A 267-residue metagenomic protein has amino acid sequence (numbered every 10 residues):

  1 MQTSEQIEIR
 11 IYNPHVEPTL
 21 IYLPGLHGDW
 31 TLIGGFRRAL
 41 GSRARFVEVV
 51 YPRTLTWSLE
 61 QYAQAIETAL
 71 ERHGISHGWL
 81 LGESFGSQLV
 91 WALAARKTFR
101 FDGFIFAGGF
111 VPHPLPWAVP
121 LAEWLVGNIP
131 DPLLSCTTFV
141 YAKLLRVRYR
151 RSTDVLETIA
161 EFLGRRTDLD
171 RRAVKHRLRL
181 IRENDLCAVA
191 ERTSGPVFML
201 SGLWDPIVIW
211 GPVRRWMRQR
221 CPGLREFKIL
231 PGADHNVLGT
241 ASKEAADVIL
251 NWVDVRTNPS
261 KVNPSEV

Functional and structural regions predicted by a protein language model:
I7-T56: Conserved HGGG/HGGXW glycine-rich cap/lid loop of the alpha/beta-hydrolase fold
G34, R38, R45-L81, D247: Active-site loop/oxyanion-hole signature of alpha/beta-hydrolase fold enzymes
F36-A39, P196-A233: Conserved loop-alpha-helix segment in the C-terminal half of the alpha/beta-hydrolase fold that carries the catalytic
S58, F227, A233-K243: Catalytic histidine-centered segment of alpha/beta-hydrolase-like enzymes
Q61, L238-V253: Post-His helix in hydrolase/transferase enzymes
G82-G86, V90: Gly/Ala-rich beta-loop-alpha elbow adjacent to hydrolase catalytic centers
A95, F101-P132: Flexible "cap/lid" loop of the alpha/beta hydrolase fold
L115-W117, S135-E191: Conserved alpha/beta-hydrolase catalytic His-Asp/Glu region
